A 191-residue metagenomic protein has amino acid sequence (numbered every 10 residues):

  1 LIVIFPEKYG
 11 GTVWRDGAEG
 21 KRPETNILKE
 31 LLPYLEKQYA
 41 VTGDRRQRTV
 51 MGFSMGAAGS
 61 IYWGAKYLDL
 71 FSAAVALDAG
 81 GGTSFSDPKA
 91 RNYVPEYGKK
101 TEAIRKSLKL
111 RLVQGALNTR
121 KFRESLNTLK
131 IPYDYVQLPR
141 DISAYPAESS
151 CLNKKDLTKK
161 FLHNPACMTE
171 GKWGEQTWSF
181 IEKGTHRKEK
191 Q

Functional and structural regions predicted by a protein language model:
L1-Q191: Non-catalytic cap/lid and distal C-terminal segments of serine-dependent acyl enzymes
